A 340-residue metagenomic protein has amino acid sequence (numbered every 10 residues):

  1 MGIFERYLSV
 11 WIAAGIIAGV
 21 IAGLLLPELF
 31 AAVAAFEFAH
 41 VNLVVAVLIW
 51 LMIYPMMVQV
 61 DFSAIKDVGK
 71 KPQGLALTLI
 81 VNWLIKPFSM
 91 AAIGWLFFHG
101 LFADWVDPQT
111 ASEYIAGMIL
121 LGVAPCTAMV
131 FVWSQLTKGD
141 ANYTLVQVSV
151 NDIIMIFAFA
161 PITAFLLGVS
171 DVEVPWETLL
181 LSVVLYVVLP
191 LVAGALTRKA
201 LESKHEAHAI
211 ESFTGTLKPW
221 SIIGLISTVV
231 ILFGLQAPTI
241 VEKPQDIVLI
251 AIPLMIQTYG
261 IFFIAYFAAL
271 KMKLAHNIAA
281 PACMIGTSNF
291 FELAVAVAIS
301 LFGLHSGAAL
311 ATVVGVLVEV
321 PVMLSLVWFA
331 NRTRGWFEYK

Functional and structural regions predicted by a protein language model:
M1-V58, S63-T287, F291-K340: Alpha-helical transmembrane segments of multi-pass small-molecule/ion transporters
